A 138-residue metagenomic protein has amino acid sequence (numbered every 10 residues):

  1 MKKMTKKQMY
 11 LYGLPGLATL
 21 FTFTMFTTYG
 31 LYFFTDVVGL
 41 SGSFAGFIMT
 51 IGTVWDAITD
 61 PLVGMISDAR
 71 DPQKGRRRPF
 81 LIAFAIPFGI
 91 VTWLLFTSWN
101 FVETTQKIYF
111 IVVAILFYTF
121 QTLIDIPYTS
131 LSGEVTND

Functional and structural regions predicted by a protein language model:
M1-D138: Membrane-embedded alpha-helical bundles of multi-pass transporters/translocases, especially carrier/permease families
